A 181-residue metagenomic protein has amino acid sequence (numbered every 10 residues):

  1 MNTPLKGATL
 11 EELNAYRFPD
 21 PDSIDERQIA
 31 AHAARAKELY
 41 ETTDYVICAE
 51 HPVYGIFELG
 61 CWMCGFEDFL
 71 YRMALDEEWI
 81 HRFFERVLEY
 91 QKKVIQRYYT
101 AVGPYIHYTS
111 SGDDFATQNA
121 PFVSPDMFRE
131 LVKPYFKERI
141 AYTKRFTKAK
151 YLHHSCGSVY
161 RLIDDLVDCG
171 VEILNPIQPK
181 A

Functional and structural regions predicted by a protein language model:
N2-A181: Active-site loop segments of alpha/beta catalytic cores
